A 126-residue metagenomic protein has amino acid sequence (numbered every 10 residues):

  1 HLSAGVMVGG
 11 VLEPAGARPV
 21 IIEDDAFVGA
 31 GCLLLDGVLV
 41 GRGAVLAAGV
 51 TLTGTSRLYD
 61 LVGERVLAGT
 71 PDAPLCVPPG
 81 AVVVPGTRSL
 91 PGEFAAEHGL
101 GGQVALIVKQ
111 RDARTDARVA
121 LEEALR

Functional and structural regions predicted by a protein language model:
H1-P91, A95, I107: Structural signal for interior beta-strand "rungs" in well-ordered beta-sheet cores of soluble enzyme domains
G99-R126: C-terminal catalytic lobe of FAD-dependent flavoproteins
